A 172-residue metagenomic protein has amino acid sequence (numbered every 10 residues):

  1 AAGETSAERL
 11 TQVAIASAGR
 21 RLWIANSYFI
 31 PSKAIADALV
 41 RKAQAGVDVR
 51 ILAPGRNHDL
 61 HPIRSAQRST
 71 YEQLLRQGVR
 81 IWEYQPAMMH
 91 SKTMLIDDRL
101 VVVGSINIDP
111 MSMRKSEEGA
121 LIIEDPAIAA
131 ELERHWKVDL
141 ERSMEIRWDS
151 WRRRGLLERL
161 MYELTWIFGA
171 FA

Functional and structural regions predicted by a protein language model:
A1-A172: Charged, low-complexity intrinsically disordered terminal segments
